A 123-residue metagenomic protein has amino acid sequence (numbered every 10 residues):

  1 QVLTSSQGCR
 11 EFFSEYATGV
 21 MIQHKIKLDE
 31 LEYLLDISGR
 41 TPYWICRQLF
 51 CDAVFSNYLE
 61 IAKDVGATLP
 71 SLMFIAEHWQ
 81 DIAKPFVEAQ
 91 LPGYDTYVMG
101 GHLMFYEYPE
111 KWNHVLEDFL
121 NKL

Functional and structural regions predicted by a protein language model:
Q1, F86-Q90, E110-W112: Short, glycine/charged-enriched secondary-structure capping and boundary segments
Q1-I37, Y43-V54: Helix-rich cap/lid subdomain of alpha/beta-hydrolase
E11, D29, D81, H114 (+1 more regions): Polar/charged alpha-helical tracts
F13, L59-E60, Y106, L120: Compositionally biased, low-structure terminal segments
L28, I37-M99, F105: Conserved serine/cysteine hydrolase catalytic core
P92-L123: Catalytic active-site module of serine/aspartate enzymes centered on a nucleophile-bearing elbow/loop
